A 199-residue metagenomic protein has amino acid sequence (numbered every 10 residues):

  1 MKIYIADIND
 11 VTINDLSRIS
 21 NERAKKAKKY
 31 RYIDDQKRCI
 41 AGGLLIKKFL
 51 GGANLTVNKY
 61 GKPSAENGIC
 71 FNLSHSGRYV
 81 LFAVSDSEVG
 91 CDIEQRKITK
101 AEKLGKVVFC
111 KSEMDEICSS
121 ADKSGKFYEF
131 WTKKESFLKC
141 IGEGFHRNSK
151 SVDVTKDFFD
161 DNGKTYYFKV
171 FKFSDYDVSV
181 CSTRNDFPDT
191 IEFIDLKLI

Functional and structural regions predicted by a protein language model:
M1-I199: Core catalytic alpha/beta fold that binds nucleotide/phospho-ligands
